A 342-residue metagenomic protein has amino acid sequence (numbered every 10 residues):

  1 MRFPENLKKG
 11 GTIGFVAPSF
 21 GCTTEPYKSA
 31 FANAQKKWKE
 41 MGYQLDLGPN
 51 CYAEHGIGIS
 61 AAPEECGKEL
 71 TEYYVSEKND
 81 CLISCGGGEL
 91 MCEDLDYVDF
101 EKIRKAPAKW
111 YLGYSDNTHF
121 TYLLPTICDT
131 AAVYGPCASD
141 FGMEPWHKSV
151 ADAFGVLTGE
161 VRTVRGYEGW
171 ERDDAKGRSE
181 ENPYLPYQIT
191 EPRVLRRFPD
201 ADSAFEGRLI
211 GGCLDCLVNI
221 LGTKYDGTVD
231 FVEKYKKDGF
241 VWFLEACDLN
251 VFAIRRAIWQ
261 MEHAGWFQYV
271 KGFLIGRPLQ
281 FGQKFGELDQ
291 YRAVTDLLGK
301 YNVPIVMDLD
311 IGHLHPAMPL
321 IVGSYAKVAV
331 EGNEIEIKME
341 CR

Functional and structural regions predicted by a protein language model:
M1-K78: ATP/NTP phosphate-donor binding region
F15, L82, D116, L217 (+2 more regions): Buried hydrophobic positions in well-ordered alpha/beta secondary-structure cores of metabolic enzymes
V75-V98: Long, hydrophobic/aromatic-enriched structural stretches that serve as scaffold segments
C81-I83, L112, V241-F243, L274: Structural motif
V98-L124, A131-S139, P304: Short, acidic/small-residue loops that bind anionic groups at enzyme active sites
A131-D215: Conserved anion/nucleotide-ligand pocket segment
R208-C247, V251-I254: Oxyanion-binding "anion nests"
V251-R342: C-terminal active-site/capping subdomain that shapes the small-molecule cofactor and substrate pocket of enzyme
